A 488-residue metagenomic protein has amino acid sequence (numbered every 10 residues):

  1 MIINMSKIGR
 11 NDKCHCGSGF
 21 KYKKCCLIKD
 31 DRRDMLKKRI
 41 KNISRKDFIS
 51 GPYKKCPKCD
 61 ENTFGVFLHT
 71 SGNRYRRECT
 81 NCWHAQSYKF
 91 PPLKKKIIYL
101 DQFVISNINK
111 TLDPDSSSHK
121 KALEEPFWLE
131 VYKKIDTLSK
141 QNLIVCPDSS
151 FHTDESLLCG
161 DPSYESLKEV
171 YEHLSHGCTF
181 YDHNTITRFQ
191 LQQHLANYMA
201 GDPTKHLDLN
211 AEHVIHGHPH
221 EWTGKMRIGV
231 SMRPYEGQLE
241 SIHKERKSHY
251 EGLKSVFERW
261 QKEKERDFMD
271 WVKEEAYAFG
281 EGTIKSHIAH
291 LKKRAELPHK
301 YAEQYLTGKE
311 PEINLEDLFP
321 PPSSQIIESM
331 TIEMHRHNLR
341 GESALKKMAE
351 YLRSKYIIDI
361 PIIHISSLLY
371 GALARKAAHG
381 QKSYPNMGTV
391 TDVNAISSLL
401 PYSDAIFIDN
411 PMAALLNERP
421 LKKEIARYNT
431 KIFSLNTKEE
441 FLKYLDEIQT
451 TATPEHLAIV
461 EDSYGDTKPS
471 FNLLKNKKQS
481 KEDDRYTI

Functional and structural regions predicted by a protein language model:
M1-K41: Acidic/negatively charged segments and metal-coordination signatures
I2-G9, I43-P52, F67-R74, F90: Short, flexible, mixed-charge glycine/proline-rich loop motifs that serve as phosphate/nucleic-acid-contacting
K21-I28, S71-A85: Cysteine-rich micro-motifs
K38-K46, P52, G65, K94-K96 (+3 more regions): Extended charged low-complexity segments that act as oligomerization/scaffolding linkers
K46-F48, Y53-C59, C79-C82, N109 (+5 more regions): Acidic, PIN/NYN-like endoribonuclease modules and their adjacent C-terminal/linker elements
P57, R76, N81-L123, A276-D317 (+2 more regions): Metal-dependent nucleic-acid phosphoesterase active-site entry motif
G177-M334: Non-catalytic, alpha-helical, charged scaffold/linker segments that couple or flank catalytic or architectural cores
Q304-V393: Long, positively charged binding patches that form subdomain-scale interaction surfaces for polyanionic ligands
